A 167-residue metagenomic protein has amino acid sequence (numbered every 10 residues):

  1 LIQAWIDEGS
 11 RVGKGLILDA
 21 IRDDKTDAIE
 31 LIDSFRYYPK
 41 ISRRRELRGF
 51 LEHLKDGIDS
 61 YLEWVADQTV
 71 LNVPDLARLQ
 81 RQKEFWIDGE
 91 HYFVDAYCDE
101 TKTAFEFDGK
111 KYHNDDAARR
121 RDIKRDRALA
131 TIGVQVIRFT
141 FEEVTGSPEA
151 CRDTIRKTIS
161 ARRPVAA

Functional and structural regions predicted by a protein language model:
L1-I29: Hydrophobic alpha-helical segments and helix pairs
I21-A167: Surface segments flanking catalytic/ligand-binding clefts of nucleic-acid enzymes
